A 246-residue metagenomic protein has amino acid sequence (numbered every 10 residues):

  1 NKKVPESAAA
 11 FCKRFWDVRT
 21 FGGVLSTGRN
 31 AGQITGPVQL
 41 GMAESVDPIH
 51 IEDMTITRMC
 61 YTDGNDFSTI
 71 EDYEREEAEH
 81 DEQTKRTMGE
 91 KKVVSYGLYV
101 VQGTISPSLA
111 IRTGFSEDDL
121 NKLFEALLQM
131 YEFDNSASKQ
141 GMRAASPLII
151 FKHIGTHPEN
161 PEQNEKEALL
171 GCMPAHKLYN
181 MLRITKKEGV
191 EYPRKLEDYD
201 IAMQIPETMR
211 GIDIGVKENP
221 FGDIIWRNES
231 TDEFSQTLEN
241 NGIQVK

Functional and structural regions predicted by a protein language model:
N1-K246: RNA-binding basic/glycine-rich loop and surface signature characteristic of RAMP-family CRISPR effectors
